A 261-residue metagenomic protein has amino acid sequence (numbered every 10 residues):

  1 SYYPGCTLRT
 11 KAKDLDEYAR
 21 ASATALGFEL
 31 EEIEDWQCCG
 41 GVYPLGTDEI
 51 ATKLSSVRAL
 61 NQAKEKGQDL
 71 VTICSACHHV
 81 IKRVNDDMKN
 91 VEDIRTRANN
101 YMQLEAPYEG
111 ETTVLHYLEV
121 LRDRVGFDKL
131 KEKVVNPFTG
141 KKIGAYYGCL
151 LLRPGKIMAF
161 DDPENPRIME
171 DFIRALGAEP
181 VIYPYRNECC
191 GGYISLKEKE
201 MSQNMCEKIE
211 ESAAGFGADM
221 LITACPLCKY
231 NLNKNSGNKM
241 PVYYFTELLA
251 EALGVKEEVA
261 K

Functional and structural regions predicted by a protein language model:
S1-K261: Iron-sulfur cluster-binding electron-transfer modules in prokaryotic oxidoreductases
